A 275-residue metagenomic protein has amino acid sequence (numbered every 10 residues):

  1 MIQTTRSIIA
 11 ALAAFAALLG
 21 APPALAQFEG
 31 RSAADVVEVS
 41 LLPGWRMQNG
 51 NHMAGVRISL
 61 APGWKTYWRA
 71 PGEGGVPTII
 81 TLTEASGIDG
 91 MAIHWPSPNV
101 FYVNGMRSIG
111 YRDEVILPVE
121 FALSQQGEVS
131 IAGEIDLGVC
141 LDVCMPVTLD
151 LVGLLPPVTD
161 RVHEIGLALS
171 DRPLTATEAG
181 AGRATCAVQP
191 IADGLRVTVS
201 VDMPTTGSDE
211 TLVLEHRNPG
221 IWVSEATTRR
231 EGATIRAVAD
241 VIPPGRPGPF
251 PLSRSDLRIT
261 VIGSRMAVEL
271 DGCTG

Functional and structural regions predicted by a protein language model:
M1-L12: Bacterial N-terminal signal peptides that target proteins for export
L18-L19, D142: Generic N-terminal simple sequence motifs
A21-P23: N-terminal signal peptide c-region/cleavage motif recognized by signal peptidases
L25-G275: Extracellular/lumen-exposed scaffold segments
